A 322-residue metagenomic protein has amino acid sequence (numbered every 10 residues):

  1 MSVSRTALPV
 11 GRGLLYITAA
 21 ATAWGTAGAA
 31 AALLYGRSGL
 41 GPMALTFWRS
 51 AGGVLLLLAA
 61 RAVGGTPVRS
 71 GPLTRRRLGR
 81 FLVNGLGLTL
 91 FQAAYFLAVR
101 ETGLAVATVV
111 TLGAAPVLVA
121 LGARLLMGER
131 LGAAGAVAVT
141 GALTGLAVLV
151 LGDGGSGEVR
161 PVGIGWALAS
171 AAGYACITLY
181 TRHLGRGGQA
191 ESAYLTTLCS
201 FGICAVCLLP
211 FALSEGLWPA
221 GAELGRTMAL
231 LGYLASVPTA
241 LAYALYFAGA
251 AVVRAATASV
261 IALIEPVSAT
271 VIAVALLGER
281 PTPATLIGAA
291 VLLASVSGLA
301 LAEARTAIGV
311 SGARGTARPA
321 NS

Functional and structural regions predicted by a protein language model:
M1-W48, G53-L55, L90, A94 (+3 more regions): Glycine-/small-residue-enriched transmembrane alpha-helix faces in small-molecule transporters and effluxers
G11-Y16, A44-A59, A138-T144, V162-A169 (+2 more regions): Hydrophobic alpha-helical transmembrane segments of multi-pass integral membrane proteins, especially transporters
A21, A107-A114, T181-A205, T239-A275: Helix-helix packing/entry segments at the starts of transmembrane helices
A23-T26, G64-V106, T111, A120 (+2 more regions): Specific transmembrane alpha-helical segments of multi-pass solute transporters/efflux pumps, especially DMT/EamA
A29-L40, V68-R69, R100, V150-V162 (+3 more regions): Membrane-interface helix termini and inter-helical loops of multi-pass transporters
L34, L45, R49, A98 (+7 more regions): Hydrophobic/aromatic residues within transmembrane alpha-helices of multi-pass small-molecule transporters
L56, R61, A115-T140, V267-I287: C-terminal transmembrane-helix exit sites in multi-pass transporters
L57, L131-D153, S170, Y174 (+2 more regions): Hydrophobic transmembrane alpha-helices of multi-pass small-molecule transport proteins
